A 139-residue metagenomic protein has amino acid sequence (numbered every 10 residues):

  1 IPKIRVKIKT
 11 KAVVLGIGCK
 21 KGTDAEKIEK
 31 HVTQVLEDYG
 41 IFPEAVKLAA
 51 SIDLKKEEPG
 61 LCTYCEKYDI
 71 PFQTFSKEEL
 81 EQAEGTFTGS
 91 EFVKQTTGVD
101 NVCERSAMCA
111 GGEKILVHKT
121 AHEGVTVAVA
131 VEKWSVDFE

Functional and structural regions predicted by a protein language model:
I1-I8, C103-E139: C-terminal edge-of-domain segments
I1-K55, G60, A130-K133: Conserved mixed alpha/beta catalytic, RNA-binding, or beta-rich assembly cores of soluble enzyme, regulatory
A12-L15, K47-L48, Q73, E113-L116 (+1 more regions): Structural motif
D24, D53-K56, V93-T97, K119: Catalytic cores of large soluble enzymes that bind and process phosphate-bearing ligands
E29, T33, C62, V102-C109: Predominant activation on well-ordered alpha-helical scaffold segments within soluble catalytic domains
L61-N101: Long, charge-dense
